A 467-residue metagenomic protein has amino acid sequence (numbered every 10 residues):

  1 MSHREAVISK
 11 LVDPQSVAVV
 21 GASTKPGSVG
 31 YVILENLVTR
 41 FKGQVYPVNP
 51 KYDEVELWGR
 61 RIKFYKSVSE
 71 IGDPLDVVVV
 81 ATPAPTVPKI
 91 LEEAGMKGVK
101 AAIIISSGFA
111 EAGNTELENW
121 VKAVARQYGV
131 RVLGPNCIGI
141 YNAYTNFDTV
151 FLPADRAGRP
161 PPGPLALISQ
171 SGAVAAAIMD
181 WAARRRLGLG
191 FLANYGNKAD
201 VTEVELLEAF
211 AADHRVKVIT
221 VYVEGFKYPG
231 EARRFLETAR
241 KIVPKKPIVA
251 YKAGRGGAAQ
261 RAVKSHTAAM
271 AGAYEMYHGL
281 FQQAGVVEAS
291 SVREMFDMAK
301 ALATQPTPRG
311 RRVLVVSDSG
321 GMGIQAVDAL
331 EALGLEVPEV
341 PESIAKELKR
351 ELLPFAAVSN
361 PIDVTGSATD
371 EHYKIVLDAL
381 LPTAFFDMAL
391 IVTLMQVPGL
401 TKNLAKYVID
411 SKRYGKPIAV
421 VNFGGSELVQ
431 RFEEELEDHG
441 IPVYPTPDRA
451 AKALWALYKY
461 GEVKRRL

Functional and structural regions predicted by a protein language model:
M1-L467: Catalytic-core regions of core metabolic enzymes, especially those transforming organic acids/acyl-group intermediates
